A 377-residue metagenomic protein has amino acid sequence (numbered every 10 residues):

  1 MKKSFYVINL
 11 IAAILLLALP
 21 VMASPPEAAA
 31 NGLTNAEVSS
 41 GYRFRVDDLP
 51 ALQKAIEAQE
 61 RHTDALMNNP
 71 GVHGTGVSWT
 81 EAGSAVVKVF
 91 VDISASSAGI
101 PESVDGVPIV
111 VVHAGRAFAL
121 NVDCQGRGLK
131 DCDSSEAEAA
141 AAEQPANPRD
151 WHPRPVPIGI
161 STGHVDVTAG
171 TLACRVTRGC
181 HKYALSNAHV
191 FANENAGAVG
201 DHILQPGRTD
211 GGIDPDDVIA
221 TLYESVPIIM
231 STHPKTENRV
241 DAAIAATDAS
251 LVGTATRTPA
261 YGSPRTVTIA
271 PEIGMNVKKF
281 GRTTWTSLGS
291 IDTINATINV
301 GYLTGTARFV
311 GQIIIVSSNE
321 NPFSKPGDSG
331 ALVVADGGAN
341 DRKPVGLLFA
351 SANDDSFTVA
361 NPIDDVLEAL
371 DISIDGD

Functional and structural regions predicted by a protein language model:
M1-I11: Bacterial N-terminal signal peptides that target proteins for export
N9-P20: Bacterial N-terminal signal peptides
V21-T34: Signal peptide processing junction and immediate N-terminal pro/mature segment of secreted/exported proteins
G32-T34, G128-E136, A260-R265: Surface-exposed intrinsically disordered loops and tails
S40-F44, D48-P70, G76-W79, S84-K88 (+3 more regions): Protease-domain processing segments flanking chymotrypsin-fold serine proteases, especially trypsin-like
E143-Q312, V316-S317, S324-P326, V334-N340 (+2 more regions): Serine endopeptidase catalytic core focused on the charge-relay Asp
D210, V334-D377: C-terminal subregion of chymotrypsin/trypsin-like serine protease catalytic domains
